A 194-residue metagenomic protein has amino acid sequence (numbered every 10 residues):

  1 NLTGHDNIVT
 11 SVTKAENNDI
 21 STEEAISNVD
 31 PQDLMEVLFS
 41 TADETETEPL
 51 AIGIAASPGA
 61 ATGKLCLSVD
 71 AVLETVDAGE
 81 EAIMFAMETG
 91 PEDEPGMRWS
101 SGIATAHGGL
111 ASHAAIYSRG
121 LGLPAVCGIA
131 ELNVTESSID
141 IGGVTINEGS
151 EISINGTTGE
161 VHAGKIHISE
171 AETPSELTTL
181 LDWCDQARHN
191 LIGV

Functional and structural regions predicted by a protein language model:
N1-E74: Cysteine-dependent phosphatase catalytic core of the protein tyrosine phosphatase
L2, T41, E48, G59-V72 (+2 more regions): Acidic, glycine-rich flexible loop/linker segments
